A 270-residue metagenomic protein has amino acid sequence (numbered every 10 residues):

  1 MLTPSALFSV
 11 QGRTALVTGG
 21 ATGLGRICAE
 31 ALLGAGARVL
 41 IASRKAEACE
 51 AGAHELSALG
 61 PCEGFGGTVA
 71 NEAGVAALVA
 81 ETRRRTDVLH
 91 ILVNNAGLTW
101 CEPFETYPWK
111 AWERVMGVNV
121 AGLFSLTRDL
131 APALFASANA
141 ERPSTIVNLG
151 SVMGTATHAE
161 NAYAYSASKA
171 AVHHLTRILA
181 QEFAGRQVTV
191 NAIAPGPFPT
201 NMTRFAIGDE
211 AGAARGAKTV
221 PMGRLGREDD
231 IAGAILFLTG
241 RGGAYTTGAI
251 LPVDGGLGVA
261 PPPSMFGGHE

Functional and structural regions predicted by a protein language model:
L2-A6, L236, T247-E270: Short C-terminal tail/terminal secondary-structure segment of NAD(P)H-dependent dehydrogenase/reductase domains
T14, A21-T22: Conserved glycine-rich cofactor-binding loop
V93, A184, T189, T246-G248: Short, small/polar-rich loop/turn modules that mediate ligand/substrate recognition or access, typified
P103-F104, P108-E113, G216: Substrate-binding pocket helix/loop in short-chain dehydrogenase/reductase
T127, S168, T176: Active-site helix of classical SDR
P132, Q181-E182, A244: Alpha-helical segment proximal to the catalytic Tyr-Lys
S151: Residue(s) in the substrate-gating loop at a strand-loop-helix junction that position the organic substrate next
